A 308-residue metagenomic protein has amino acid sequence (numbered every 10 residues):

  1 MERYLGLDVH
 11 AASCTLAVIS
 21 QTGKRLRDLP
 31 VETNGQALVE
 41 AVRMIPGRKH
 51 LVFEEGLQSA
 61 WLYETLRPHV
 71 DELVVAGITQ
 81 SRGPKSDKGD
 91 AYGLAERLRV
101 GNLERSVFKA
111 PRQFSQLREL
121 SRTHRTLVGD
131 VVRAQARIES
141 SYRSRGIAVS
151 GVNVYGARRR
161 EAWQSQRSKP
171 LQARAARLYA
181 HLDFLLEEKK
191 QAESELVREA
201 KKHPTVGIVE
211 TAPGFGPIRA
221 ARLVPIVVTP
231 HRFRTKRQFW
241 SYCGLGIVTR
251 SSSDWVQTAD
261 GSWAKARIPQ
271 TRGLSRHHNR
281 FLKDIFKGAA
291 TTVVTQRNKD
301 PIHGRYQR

Functional and structural regions predicted by a protein language model:
E2-S20, L94, L127: Gly/Thr-rich phosphate-binding beta-strand-loop-beta motif of the actin/hexokinase/Hsp70
R3-Y4, R27, G47-L51: Short active-site oxyanion
D8-A12, P213-G214, I218: A short acidic Gly-Thr/Ser loop motif
A12-Q36: Short glycine-rich, Thr/Ser-proximal phosphate-binding strand/loop in the N-terminal lobe of ATP-dependent enzymes
G35, V39-S81: Conserved DEDDh/DEDDy metal-dependent 3′-5′ exonuclease domain
V74-K109, S115, E119, E161-S165 (+2 more regions): Short alpha-helix plus adjacent loop in nuclease-associated cores
R82, S86, T211, P217 (+1 more regions): Phosphate-backbone recognition surface of nucleic-acid-processing proteins
R122-I208: Glycine-rich, often acidic, oxyanion-interacting loops/wings at catalytic, nucleic-acid, or phospho-protein interfaces
